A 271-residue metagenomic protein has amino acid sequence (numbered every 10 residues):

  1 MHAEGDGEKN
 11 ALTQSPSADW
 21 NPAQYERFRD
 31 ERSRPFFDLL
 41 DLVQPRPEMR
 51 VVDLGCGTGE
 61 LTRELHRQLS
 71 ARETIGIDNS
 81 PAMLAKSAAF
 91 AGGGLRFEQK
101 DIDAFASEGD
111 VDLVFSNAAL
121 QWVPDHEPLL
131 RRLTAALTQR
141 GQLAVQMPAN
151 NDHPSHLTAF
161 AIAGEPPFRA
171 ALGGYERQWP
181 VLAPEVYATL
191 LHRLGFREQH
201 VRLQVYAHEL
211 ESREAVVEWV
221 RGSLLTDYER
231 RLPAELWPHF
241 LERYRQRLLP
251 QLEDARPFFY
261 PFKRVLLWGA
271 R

Functional and structural regions predicted by a protein language model:
H2, G7-M49, E60-E64, M83-K86 (+1 more regions): Conserved class I S-adenosyl-L-methionine
R50, G141-Q142: Short glycine-centered segments of the SAM/dcSAM-binding site in methyltransferase folds
V52-F105, P128: Class I SAM-dependent methyltransferase SAM/SAH-binding core
T58-E60, Q178-R271: Conserved Class I S-adenosyl-L-methionine
A106-V114: A short acidic, Gly/Pro-enriched loop at the edge of an enzyme's catalytic core that lines a small-molecule cofactor
L113-H126, A149: A short SAM/SAH-binding and catalytic strip from SAM-dependent methyltransferases
V123-P124, L137-Q139: Helix-to-beta-strand junctions that scaffold the AdoMet/dcAdoMet cofactor pocket in Class I SAM-dependent enzymes
E127, Q142-E211: Conserved catalytic/acceptor-binding region of the Class I
